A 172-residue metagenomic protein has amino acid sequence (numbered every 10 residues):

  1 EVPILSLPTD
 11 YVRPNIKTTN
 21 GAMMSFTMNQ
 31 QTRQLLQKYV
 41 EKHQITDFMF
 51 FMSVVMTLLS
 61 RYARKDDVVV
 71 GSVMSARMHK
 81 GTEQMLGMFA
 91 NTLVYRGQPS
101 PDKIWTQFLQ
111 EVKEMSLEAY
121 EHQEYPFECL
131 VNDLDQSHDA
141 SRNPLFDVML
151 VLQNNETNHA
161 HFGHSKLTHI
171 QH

Functional and structural regions predicted by a protein language model:
P8-P14, G21-H172: Adenylate-forming
